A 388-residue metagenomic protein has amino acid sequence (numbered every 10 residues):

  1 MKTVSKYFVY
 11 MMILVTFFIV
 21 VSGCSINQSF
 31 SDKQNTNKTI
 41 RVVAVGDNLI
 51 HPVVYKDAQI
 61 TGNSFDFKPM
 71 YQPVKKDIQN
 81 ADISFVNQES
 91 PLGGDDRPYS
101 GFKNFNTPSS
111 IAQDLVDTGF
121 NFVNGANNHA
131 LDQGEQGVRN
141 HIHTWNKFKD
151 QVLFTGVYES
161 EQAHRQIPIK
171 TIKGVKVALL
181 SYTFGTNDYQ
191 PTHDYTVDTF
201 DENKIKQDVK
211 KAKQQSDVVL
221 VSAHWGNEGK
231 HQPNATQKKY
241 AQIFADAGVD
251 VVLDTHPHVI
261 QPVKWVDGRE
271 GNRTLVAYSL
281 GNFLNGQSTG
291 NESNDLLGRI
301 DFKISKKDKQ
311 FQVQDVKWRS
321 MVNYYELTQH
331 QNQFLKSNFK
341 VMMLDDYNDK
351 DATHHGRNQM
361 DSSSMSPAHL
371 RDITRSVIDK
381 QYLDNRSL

Functional and structural regions predicted by a protein language model:
M1-Q28: Sec-dependent N-terminal signal peptides of Gram-positive bacterial secreted proteins and lipoproteins
S25-L388: Acidic, metal/ion-coordinating pockets
